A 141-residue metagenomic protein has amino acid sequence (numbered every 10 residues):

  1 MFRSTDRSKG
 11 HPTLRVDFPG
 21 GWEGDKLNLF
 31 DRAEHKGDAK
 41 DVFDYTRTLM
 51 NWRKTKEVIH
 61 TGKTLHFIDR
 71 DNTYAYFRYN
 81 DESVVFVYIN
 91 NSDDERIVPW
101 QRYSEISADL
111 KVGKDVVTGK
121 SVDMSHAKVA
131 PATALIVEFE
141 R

Functional and structural regions predicted by a protein language model:
M1-P99, Y103-E105: Loop/helix patches that line or flank the sugar-binding groove of alpha-linked glycan CAZymes
G10, N51, K114-S121: Short, functionally important structural connectors and interaction interfaces within domains
N80-D81, V117-T118, E140-R141: Short, flexible beta-strand-to-coil junctions
I89, S121-V122: A conserved amphipathic helix/loop scaffold that creates a polar/acidic microenvironment used either to coordinate
R102-G119: Solvent-exposed beta-hairpin/edge-strand motifs
V122-R141: C-terminal beta-strand-rich structural cap/linker in extracellular carbohydrate-active enzymes
